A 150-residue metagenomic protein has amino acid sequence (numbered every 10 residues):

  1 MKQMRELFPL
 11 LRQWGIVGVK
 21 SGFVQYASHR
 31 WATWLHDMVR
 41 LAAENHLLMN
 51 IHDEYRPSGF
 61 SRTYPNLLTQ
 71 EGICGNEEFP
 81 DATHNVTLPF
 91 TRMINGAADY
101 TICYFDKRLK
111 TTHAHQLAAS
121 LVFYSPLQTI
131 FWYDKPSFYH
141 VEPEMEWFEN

Functional and structural regions predicted by a protein language model:
M1-T112: Aromatic- and carboxylate-enriched substrate-binding clefts and catalytic-loop regions of carbohydrate-active enzymes
Y100-Y139: Charge-patterned, long linear interaction tracts outside catalytic cores
D134-N150: Glycan-recognition and catalytic regions of carbohydrate-active enzymes
